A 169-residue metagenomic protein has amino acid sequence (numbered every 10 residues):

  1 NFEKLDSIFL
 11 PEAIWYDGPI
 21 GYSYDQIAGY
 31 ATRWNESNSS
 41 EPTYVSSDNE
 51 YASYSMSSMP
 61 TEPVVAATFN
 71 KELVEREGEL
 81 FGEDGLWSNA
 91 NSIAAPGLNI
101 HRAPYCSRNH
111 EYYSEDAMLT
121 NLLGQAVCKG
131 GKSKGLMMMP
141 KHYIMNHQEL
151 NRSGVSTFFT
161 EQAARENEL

Functional and structural regions predicted by a protein language model:
N1-L169: Glycoside hydrolase catalytic-domain context in secreted enzymes
